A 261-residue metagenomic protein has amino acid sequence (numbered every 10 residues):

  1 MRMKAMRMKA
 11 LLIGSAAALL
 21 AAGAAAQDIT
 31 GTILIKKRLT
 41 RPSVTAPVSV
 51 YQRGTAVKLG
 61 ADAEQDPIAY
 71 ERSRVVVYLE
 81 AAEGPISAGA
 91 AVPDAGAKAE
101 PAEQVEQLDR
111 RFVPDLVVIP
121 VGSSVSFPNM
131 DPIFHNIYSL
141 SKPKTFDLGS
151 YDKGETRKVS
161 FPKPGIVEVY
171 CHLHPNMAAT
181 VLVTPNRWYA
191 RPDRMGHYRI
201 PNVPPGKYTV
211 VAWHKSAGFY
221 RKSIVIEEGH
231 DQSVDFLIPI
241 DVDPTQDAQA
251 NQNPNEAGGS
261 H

Functional and structural regions predicted by a protein language model:
M1-S15: Bacterial N-terminal signal peptides that target proteins for export
A26-H261: Extracytoplasmic copper-binding redox domains, predominantly the cupredoxin/blue-copper superfamily
